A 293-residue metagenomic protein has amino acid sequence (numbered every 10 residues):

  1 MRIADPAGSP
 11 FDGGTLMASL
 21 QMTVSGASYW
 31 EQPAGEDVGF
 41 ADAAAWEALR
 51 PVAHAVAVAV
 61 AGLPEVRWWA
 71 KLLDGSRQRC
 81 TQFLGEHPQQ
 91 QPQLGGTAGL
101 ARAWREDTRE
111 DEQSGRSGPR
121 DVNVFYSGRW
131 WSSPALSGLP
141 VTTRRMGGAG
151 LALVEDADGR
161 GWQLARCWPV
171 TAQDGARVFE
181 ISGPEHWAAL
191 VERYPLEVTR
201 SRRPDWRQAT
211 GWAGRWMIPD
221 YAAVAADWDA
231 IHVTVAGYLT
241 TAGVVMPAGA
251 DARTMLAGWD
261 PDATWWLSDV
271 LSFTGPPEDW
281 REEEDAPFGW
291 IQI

Functional and structural regions predicted by a protein language model:
M1-R129, S137, A165-I293: Active-site and NAD+-binding cores of ADP-ribose-processing enzymes
W130-A165: Active-site nucleophile-adjacent alpha helix/oxyanion-hole segment immediately C-terminal to the catalytic cysteine
